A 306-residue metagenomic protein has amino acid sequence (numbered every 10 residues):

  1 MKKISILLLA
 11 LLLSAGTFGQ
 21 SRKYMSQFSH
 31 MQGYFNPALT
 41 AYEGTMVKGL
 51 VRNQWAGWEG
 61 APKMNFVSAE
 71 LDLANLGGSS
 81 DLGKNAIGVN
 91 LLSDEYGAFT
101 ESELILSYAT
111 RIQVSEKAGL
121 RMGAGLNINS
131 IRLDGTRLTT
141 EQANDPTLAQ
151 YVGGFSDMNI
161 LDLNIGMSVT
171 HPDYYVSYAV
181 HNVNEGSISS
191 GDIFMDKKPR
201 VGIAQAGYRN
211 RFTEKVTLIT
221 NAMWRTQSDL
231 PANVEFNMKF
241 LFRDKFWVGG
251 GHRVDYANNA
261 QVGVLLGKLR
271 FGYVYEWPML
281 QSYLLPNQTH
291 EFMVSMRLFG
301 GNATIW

Functional and structural regions predicted by a protein language model:
M1-I4, E116: Positively charged n-region of N-terminal signal peptides that target proteins for export
I4-L13: Sec-dependent N-terminal signal peptides
A15-G19: Sec/Tat signal peptide C-region and signal peptidase I cleavage site
Q20-W306: Subset of outer-membrane beta-barrel
